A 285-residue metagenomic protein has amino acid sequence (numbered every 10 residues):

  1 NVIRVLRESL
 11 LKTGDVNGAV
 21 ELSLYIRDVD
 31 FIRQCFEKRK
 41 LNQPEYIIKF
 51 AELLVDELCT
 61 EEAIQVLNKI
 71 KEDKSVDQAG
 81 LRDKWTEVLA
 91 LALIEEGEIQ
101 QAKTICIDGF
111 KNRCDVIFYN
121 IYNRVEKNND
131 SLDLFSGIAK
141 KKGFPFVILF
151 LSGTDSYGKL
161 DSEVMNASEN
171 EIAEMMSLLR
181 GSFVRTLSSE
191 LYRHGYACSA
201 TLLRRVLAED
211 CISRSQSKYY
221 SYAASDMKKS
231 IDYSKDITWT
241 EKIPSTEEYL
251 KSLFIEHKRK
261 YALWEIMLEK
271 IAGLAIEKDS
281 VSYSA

Functional and structural regions predicted by a protein language model:
N1-A285: Eukaryote-biased, non-catalytic alpha-solenoid scaffold regions
